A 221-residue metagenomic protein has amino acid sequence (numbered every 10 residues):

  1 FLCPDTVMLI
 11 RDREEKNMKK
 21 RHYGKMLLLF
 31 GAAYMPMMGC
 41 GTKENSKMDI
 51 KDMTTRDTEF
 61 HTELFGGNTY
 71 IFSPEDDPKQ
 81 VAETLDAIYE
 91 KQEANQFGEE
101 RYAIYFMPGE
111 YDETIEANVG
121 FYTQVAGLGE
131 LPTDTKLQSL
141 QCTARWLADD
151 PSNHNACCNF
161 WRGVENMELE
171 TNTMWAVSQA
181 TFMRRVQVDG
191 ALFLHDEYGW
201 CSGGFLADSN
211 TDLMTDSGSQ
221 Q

Functional and structural regions predicted by a protein language model:
F1-N17: Short, Lys/Arg-enriched N-terminal segments with co-localized hydrophobic residues within the first ~10-30 amino acids
K19-L27: Bacterial N-terminal signal peptides that target proteins for export
M37-G39: C-terminal motif of bacterial Sec signal peptides marking the signal peptidase cleavage site
D49-E83: Right-handed parallel beta-helix/beta-solenoid
D52-D57, L64-F65, M183, V188 (+1 more regions): Predominantly polar beta-repeat domains that present long G/T/S/D/N-rich surfaces used to bind, process, or adhere
Y70, P74-Q124, E130-T133, L140-C142: N-terminal extracellular ligand-recognition/capping segment immediately after the signal peptide
M107, A126-L131, Q138, E165-E170 (+2 more regions): Feature marks extracellular polysaccharide-active and adherence modules
A126, D150-N172, Q179-V188: Parallel beta-helix/beta-solenoid
